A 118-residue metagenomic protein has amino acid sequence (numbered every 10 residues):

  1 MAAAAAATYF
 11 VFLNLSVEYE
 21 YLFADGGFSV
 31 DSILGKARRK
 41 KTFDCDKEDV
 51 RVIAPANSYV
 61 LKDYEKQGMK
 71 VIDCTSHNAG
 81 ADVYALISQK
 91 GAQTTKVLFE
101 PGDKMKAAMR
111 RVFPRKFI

Functional and structural regions predicted by a protein language model:
M1-S16: Alpha-helical transmembrane spans
L15-G26: A cytosolic-side transmembrane-helix exit/cap motif
A24-K41: Membrane-cytosol interface motif
G26, I33, E48-V50, P55 (+2 more regions): Generic structural motif
K40-E48, T95-P101: Short amphipathic beta-strand/extended segments with alternating polar/hydrophobic composition
T42-K62: Structured surface patches comprising rigid loops and adjacent beta-strands/short helices at the edges of well-ordered
K62-C74: Charged, amphipathic alpha-helical segments
V71-I118: A membrane-cytosol interface segment of integral membrane proteins
